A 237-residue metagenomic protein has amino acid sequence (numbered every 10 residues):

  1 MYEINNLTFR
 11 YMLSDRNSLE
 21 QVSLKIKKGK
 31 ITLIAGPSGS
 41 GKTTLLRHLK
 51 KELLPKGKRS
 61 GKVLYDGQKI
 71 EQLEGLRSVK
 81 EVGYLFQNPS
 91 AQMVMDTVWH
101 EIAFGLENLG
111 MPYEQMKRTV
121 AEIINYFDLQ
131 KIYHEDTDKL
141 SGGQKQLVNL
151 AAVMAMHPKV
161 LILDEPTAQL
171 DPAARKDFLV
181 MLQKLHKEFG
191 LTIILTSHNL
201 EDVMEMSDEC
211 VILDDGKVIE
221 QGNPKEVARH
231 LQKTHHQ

Functional and structural regions predicted by a protein language model:
M1-I4, F9-Q21, L53-K56, E74: A short, flexible loop at the N-terminus of ABC-type nucleotide-binding domains that lies
K58-K69: Conserved ABC transporter NBD signature motif
E114-I132: Conserved ABC ATPase "signature" region
D136-L140, Q144: Conserved ABC ATPase signature
L161-D164: Catalytic Walker B motif of ABC-type/P-loop ATPase nucleotide-binding domains
S197-H198: H-loop/switch region of ABC-family ATPase nucleotide-binding domains
K217-Q237: Conserved beta-strand-loop-alpha-helix hinge in the C-terminal portion of ABC ATPase nucleotide-binding domains
